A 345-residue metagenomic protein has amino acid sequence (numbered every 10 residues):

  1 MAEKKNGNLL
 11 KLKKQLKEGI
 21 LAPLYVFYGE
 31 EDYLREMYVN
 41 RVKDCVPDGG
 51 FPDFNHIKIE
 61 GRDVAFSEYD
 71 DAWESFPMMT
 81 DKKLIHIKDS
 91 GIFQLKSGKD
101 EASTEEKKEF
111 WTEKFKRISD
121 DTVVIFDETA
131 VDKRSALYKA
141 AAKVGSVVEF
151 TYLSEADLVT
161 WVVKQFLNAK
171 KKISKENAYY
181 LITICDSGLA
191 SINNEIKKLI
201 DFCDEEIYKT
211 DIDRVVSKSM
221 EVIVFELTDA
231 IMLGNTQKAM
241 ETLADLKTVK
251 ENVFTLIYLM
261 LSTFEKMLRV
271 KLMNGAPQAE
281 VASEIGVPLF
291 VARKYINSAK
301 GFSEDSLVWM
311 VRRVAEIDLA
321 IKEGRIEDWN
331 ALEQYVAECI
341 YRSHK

Functional and structural regions predicted by a protein language model:
M1-K345: Conserved beta/loop motifs at nucleotide-recognition and modification sites
